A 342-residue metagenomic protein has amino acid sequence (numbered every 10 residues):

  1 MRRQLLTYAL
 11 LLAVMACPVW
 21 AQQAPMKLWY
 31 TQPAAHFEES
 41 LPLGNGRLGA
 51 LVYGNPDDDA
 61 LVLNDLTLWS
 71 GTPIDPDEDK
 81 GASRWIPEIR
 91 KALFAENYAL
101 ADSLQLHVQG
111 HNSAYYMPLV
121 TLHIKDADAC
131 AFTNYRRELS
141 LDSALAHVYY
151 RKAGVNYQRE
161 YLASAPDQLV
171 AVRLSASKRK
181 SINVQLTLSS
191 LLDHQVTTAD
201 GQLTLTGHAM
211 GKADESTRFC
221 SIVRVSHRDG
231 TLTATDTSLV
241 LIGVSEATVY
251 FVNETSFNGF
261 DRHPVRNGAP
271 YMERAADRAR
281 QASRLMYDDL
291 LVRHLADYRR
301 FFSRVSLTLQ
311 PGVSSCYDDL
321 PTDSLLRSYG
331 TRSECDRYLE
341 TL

Functional and structural regions predicted by a protein language model:
M1-Q23: Bacterial Sec-dependent N-terminal signal peptides
Q22-L342: Aromatic-residue-lined binding/catalytic grooves and analogous aromatic/hydrophobic interfacial grooves in multimeric
